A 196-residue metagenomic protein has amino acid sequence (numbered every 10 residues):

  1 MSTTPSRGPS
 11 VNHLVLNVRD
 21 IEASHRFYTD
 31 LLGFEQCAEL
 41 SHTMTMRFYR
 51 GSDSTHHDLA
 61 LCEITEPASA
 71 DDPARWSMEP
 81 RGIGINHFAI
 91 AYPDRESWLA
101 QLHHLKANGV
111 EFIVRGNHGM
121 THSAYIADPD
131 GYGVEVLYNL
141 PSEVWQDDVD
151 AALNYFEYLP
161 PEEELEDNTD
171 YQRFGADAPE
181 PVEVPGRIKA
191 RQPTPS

Functional and structural regions predicted by a protein language model:
S2-P5, L102-S196: Vicinal oxygen chelate
S6, N17-I64: Core segments of cupin and vicinal oxygen chelate
S10-R19, R50, D72-H104, H122-A127: Vicinal oxygen chelate
H13, T55-L59, H87, H118: Histidine-centered active-site/metal-ligand motif
F27, T45, L59, P93 (+2 more regions): Catalytic cores of nucleotide-enabled group-transfer and carboxylate-activating enzymes in metabolic and assembly-line
M46-G51, P67, I90, N117 (+1 more regions): Amide-forming acyltransferase catalytic core, primarily the GNAT-like/NAT-type and related acyltransferase folds
S54-H56, E66-A68, R95-W98: Short, charged/polar surface micro-motifs in flexible loops or helix N-caps
L61, E66-A74: A broadly used, surface-exposed interaction patch
